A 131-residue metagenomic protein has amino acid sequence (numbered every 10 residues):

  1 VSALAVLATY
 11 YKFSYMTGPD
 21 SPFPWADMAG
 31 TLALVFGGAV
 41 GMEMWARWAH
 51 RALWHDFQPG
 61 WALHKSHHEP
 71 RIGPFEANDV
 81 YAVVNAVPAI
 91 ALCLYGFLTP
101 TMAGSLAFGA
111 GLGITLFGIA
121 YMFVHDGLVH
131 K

Functional and structural regions predicted by a protein language model:
V1-A33, V83-G113: Long, highly hydrophobic alpha-helical transmembrane signal-anchor segments
A3-L7, A39, E43, F117-Y121: Alpha-helical transmembrane segments
G30-A49: N-terminal signal-anchor transmembrane alpha helix
M44-K131: Membrane-embedded catalytic scaffold of the fatty acid hydroxylase/desaturase
